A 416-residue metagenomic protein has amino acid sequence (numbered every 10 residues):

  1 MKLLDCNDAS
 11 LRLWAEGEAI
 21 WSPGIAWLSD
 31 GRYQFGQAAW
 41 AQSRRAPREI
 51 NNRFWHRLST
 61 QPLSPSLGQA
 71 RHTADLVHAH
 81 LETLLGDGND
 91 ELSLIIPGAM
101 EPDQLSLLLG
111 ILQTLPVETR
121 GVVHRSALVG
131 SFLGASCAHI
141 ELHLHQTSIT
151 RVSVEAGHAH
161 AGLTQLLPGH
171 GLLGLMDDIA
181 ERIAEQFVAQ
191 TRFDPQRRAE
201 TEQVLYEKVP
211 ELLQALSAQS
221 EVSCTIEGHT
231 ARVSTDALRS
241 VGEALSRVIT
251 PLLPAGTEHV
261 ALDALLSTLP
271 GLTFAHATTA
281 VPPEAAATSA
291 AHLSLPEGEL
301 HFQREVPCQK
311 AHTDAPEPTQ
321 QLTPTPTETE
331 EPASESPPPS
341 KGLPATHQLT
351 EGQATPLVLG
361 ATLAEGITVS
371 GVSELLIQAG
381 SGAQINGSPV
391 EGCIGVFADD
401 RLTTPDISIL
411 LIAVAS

Functional and structural regions predicted by a protein language model:
M1-S29, F132-G162, V209, Q214-A215 (+1 more regions): Gly/Thr-rich phosphate-binding beta-strand-loop-beta motif of the actin/hexokinase/Hsp70
D5-A9, I95-A99, E141-H143, A261-S267 (+1 more regions): Structural motif
A9-I95: Conserved phosphate-binding loops in N-terminal lobes of ATP-dependent enzymes of the actin/Hsp70/sugar-kinase
H72-A135, S148, V154: Active-site neighborhood for divalent-cation/phosphate handling
N89-A99, P195-Q196, E200, I249-S267: Short glycine-rich phosphate-binding loop at a beta-alpha junction
V154-A237, A261-S267: Phosphate-binding glycine-rich/basic clefts of nucleotide- and phosphate-handling proteins, predominantly
L212-E328, E335-A354, L359-I367, G371: Helical "lid/coupling" subdomains associated with nucleotide-phosphate turnover
P339-S416: Forkhead-associated
